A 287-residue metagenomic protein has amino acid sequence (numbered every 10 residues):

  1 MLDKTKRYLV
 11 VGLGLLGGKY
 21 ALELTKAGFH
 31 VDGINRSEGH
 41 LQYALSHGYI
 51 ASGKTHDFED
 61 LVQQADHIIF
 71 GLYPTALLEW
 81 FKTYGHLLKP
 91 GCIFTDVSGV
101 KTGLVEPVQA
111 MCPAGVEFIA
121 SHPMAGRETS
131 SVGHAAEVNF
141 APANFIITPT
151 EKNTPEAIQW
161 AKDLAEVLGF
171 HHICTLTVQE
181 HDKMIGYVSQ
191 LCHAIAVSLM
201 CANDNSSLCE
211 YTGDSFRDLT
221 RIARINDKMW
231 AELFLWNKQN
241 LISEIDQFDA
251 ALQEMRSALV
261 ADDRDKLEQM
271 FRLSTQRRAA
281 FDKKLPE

Functional and structural regions predicted by a protein language model:
M1-Q63, H67: NAD(P)+-binding Rossmann beta1-loop-alpha1 motif at the extreme N-terminus of oxidoreductases
R7, H30-D32, E117, N144 (+1 more regions): Residues at the starts of beta-strands that form the adenosine-phosphate
R36, L72-Y73, V97: Short beta->alpha hinge that forms the Motif I/post-I loop of the SAM-binding pocket
G39-H40, A76, K101-L104: Conserved short alpha-helix immediately C-terminal to the canonical SAM/SAH-binding motif I of Rossmann-like
F58-L88, C92-I93: Rossmann-like NAD(P)-binding element
W80-G133: Rossmann-like NAD(P)(H) cofactor-binding subdomain of soluble oxidoreductases
E137-I222: Internal alpha-helical scaffold of NAD(P)-dependent oxidoreductase catalytic cores
S207-R277: Interdomain hinge/lid region at the active-site interface of Rossmann-like NAD(P)-dependent oxidoreductases
